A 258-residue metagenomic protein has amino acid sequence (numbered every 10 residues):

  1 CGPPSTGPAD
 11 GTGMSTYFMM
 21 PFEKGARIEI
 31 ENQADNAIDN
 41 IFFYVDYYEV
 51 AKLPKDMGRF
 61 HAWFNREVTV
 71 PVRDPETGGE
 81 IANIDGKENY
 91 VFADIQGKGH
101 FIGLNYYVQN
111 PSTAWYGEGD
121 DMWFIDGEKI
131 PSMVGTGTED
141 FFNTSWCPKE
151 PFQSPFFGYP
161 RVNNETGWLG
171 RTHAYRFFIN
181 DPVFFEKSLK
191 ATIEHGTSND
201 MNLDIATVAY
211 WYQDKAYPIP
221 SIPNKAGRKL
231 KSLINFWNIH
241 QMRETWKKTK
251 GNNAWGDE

Functional and structural regions predicted by a protein language model:
C1-D257: Beta-strand-centric surfaces of beta-sandwich/beta-rich domains
